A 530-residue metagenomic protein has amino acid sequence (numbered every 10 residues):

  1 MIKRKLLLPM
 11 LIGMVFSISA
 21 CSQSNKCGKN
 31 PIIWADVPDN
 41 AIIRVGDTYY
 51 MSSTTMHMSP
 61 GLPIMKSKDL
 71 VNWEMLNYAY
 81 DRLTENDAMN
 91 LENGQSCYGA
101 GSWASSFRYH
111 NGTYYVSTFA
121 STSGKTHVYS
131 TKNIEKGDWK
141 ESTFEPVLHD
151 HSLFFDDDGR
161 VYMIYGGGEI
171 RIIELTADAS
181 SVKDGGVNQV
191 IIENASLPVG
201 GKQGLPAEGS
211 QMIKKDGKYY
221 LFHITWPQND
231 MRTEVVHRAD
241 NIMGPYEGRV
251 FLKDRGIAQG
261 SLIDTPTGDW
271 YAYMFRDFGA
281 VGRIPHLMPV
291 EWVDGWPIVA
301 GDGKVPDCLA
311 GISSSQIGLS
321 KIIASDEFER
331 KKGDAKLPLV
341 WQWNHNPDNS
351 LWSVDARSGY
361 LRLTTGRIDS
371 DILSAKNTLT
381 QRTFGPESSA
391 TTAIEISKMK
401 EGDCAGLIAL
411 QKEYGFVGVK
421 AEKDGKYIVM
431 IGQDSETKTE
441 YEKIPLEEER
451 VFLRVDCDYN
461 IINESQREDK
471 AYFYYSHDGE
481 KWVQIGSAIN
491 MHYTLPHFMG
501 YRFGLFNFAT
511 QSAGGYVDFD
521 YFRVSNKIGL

Functional and structural regions predicted by a protein language model:
M1-L8: Bacterial N-terminal signal peptides that target proteins for export
R4, S17-A20: Intrinsic disorder/low-complexity segments, especially N-terminal tails and targeting/processing regions
P9-S17: Bacterial N-terminal signal peptides
C21-L530: Carbohydrate-active catalytic/glycan-binding domains of CAZyme proteins, especially the secreted or lumenal ectodomains
